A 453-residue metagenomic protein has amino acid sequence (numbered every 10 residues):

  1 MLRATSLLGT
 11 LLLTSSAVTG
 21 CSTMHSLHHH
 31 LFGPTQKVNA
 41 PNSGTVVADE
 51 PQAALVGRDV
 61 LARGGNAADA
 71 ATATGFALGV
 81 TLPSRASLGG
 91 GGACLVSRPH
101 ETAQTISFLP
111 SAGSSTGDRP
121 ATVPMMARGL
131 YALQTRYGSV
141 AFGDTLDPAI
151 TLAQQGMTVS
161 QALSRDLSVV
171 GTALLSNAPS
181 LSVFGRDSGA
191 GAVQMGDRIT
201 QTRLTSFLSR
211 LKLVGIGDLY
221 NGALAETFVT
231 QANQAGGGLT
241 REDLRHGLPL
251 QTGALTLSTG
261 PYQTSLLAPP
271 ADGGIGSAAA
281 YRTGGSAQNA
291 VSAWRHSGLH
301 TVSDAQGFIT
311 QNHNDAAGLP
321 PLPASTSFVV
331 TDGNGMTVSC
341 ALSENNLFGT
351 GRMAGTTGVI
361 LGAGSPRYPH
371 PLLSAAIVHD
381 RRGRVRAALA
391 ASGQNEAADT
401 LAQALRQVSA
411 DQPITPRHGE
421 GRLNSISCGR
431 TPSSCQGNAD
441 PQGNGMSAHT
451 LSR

Functional and structural regions predicted by a protein language model:
M1-L8: Bacterial N-terminal signal peptides that target proteins for export
L8-T19: Bacterial N-terminal signal peptides
S22-S182, T205, A271-A305, L319-T431: Proteins synthesized as precursors that undergo proteolytic processing into mature forms
F32, D118, Q201, L213-A324: Secretory/exported precursors with cleavable N-terminal leaders
D118-R119, L175-G215, S265-H296, N438-R453: C-terminal, well-structured catalytic/ligand-binding subdomain of enzymes
R136-T264, A268: Long, well-ordered, tryptophan-enriched scaffold segments
T415-R453: In a subset of proteins, long, contiguous C-terminal domains/tails are tracked
